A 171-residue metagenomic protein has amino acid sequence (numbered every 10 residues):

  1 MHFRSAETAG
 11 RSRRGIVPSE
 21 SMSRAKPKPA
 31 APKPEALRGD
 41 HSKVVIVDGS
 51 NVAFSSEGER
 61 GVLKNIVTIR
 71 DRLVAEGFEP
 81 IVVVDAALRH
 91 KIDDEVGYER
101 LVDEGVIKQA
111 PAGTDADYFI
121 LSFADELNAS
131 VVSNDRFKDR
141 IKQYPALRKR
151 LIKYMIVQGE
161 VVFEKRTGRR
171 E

Functional and structural regions predicted by a protein language model:
F3-S42: Acidic, polar low-complexity linker/tail segments
S42-V47, V52-L63, V67-E171: Nuclease catalytic cores that cleave nucleic-acid phosphodiester bonds, predominantly acidic two-metal-ion
